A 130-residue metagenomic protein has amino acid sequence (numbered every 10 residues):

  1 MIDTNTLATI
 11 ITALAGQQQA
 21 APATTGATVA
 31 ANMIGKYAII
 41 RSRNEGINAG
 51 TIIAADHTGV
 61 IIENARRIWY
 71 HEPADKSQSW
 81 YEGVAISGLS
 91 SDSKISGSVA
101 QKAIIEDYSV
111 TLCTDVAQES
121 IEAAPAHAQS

Functional and structural regions predicted by a protein language model:
M1-A27: Short, low-complexity, charged amphipathic interaction modules
A21-S130: Conserved RNA-binding domains used in RNP assembly and mRNA/RNA metabolism
